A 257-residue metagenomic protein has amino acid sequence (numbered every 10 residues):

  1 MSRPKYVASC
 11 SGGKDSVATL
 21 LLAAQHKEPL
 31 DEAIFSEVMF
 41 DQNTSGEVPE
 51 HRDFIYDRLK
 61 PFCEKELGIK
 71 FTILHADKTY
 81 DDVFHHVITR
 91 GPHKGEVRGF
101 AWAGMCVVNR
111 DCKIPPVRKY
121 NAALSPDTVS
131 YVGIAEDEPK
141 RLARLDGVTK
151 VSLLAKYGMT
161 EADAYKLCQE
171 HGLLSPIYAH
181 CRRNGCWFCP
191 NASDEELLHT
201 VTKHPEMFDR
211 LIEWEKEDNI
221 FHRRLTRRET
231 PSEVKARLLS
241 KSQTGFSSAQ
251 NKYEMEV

Functional and structural regions predicted by a protein language model:
M1-V257: Nucleotide-activated chemistry modules centered on ATP-dependent adenylation/adenylyltransferase
